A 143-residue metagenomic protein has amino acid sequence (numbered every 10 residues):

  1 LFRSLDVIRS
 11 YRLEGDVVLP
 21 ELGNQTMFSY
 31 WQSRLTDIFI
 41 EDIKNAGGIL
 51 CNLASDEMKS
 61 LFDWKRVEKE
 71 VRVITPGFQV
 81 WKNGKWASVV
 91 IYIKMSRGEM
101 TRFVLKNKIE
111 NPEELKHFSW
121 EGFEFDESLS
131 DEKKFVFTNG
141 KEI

Functional and structural regions predicted by a protein language model:
D6-K108, G122: Extended, well-ordered protein cores
L105-I143: Secondary-structure-rich domain cores
